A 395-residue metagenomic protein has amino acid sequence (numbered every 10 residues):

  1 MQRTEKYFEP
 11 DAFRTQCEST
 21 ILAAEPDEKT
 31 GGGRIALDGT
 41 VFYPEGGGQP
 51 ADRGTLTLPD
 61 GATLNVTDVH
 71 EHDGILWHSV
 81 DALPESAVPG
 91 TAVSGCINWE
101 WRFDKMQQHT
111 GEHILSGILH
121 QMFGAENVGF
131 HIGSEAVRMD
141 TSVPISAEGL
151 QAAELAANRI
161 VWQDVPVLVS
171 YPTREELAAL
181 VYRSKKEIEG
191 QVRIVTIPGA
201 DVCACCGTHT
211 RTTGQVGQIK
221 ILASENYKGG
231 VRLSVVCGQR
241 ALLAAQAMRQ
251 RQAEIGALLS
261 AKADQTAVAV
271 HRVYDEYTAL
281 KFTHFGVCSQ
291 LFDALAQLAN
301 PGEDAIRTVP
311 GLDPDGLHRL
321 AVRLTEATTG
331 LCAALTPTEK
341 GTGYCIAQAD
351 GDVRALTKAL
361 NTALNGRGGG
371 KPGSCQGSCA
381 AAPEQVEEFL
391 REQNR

Functional and structural regions predicted by a protein language model:
M1-R395: A glycine- and charged-residue-rich anion-binding loop/surface
